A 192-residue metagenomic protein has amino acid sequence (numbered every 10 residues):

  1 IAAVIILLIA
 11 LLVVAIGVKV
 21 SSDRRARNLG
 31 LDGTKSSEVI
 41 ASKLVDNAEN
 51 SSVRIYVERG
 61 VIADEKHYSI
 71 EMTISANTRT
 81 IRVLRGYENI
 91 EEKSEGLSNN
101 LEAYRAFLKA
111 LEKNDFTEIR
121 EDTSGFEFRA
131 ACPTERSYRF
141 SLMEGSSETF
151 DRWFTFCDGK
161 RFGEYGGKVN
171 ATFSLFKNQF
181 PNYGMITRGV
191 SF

Functional and structural regions predicted by a protein language model:
A2-A10: Hydrophobic H-region at the start of alpha-helical membrane spans
L11-I62, S124-F192: Short, well-ordered, aromatic-rich surface patches in folded extracellular/luminal domains
K43-E102: Extracytoplasmic/periplasmic/luminal assembly and interaction segments in envelope/secretory/respiratory proteins
N77, E95, I119-E121, F162-Y165: Short, surface-exposed linear patches
R82-V83, K109-E112, G125, V169-A171: Short, surface-exposed, polar/charged, turn-prone segments marking secondary-structure boundaries
R85-Y87, L111, E144-S146: A mature extracytoplasmic/lumenal domain signature
I90-D122: Long, charged/polar, surface-exposed segments that mediate recognition or autoinhibition
